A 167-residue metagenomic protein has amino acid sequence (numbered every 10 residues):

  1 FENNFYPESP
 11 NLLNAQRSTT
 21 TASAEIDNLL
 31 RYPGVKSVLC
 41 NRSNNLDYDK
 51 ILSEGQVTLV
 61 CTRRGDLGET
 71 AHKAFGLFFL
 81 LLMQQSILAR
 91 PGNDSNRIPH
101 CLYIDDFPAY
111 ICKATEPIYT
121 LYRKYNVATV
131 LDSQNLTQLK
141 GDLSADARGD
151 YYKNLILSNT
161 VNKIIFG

Functional and structural regions predicted by a protein language model:
F1-V127: P-loop NTPase motor domains
Y119-G167: Conserved ATP-driven motor cores of ASCE-family P-loop NTPases powering translocation/secretion/packaging/pilus
